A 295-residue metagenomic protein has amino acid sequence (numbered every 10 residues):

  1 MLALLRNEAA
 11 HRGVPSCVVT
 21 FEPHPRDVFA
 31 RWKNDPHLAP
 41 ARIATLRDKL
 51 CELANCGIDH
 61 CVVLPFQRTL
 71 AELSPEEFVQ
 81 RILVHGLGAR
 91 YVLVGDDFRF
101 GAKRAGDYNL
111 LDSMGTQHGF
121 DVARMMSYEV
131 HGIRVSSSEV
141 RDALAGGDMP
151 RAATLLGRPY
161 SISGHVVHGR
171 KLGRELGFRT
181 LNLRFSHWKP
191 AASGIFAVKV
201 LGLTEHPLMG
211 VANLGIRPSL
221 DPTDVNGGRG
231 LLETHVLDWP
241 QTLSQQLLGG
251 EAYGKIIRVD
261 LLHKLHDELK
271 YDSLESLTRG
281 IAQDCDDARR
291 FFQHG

Functional and structural regions predicted by a protein language model:
M1-V19: Histidine-anchored nucleotide/phosphate-binding helix
A9, G169-G295: Phosphate/ribose-recognition catalytic cores of enzymes acting on nucleotide-derived substrates
P23-H118: N-terminal Rossmann-like or analogous alpha/beta NTP/dinucleotide-binding catalytic cores that position adenine
P25-A30, R134-V135, L269-K270: A short acidic, helix-capping loop that chelates divalent metal ions and anchors anionic groups
L53, V92, A152, V198 (+1 more regions): Residue-level signal for inorganic ion chemistry
C61-V63, D121-M125, D260: General small-molecule cofactor/ligand-binding pocket signal
S113-P218: Glycine-rich, Lys/Arg-enriched anion-binding loops that position phosphate/diphosphate groups for phosphoryl
